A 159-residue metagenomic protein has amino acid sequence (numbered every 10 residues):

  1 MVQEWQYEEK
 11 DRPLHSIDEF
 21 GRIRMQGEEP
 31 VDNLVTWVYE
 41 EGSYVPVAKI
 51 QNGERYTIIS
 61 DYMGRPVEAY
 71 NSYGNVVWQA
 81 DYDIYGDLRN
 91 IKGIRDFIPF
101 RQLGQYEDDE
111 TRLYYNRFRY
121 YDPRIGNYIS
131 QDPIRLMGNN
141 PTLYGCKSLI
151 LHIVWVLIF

Functional and structural regions predicted by a protein language model:
M1-R55, Y73-V77, N90-I98: Acidic/glycine-rich beta-solenoid
V35, I98, R117, N140-L143: Activation loop
Y39, S60, A80-Y82, Y121-D122 (+1 more regions): Conserved active-site tyrosine of GNAT-family acetyltransferases
A48, N52-R117, L151-H152: A motif-centric feature for acidic-aromatic and gly/ser/thr-rich catalytic loops and repeats
E68-A69, D87-R89, R119-I129, P133 (+1 more regions): Short, low-complexity export/processing leader segments characterized by acidic and small residues
N75, R135-L136: Short strand->helix junction
E110, N139-N140: Short acidic/glycine-enriched loop/turn segments that link adjacent beta-strands
